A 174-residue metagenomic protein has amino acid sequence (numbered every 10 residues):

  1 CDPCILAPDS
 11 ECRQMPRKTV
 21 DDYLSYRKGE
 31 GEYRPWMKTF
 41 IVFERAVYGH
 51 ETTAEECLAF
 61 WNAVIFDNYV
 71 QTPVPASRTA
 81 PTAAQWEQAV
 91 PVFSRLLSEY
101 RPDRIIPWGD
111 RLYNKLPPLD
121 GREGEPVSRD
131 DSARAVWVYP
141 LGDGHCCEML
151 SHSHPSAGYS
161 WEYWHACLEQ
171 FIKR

Functional and structural regions predicted by a protein language model:
C1-Y100, R104, D110-L112, G158: A polyanion-binding, active-site-adjacent surface
C12-R13, T79-S94, N114-R174: C-terminal capping/extension of enzyme domains
